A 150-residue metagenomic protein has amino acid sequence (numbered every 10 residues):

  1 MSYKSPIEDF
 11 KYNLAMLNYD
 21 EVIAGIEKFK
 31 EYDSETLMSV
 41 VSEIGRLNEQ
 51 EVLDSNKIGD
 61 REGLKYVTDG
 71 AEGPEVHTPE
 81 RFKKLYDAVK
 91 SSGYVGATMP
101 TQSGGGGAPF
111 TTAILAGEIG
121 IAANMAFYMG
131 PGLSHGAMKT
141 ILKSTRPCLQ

Functional and structural regions predicted by a protein language model:
M1-M129: Amphipathic, small/basic residue-rich leader segments at the start of a protein or domain
G106, P147-Q150: Glycine-rich, Trp-frequent "lid" loop and neighboring beta-strands that shape and gate the flavin cofactor pocket
M129-P147: N-terminal glycine-rich flavin-associated loop
